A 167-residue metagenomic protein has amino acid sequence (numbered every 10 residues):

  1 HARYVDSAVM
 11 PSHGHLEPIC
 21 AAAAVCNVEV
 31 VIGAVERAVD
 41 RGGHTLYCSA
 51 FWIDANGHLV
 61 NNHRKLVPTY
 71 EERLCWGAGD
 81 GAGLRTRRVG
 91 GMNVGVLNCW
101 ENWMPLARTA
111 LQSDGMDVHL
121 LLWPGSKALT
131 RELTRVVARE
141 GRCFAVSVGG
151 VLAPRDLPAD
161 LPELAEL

Functional and structural regions predicted by a protein language model:
H1-D6: Short, conserved active-site loops that position catalytic residues or coordinate cofactors/metal ions across diverse
A8-V28, R37-V118, W123-V136: Active-site catalytic loop in hydrolytic enzyme cores
V30, W123, L152-P154: Conserved A3 ("GATE") glycine/threonine-rich loop of ANL adenylate-forming enzymes
V31, G95, F144-V146: Structural detector of well-ordered beta-strand residues that form the stable sheet scaffold of enzyme domains
L84, V136, G141, P162-E163: Histidine-/acidic-rich catalytic cores in large beta-rich domains
T86, G150-L167: C-terminal beta-strand edge segments of enzyme domains
L133-E140, S147-L152: Catalytic alpha/beta core domains of metabolic enzymes, predominantly
